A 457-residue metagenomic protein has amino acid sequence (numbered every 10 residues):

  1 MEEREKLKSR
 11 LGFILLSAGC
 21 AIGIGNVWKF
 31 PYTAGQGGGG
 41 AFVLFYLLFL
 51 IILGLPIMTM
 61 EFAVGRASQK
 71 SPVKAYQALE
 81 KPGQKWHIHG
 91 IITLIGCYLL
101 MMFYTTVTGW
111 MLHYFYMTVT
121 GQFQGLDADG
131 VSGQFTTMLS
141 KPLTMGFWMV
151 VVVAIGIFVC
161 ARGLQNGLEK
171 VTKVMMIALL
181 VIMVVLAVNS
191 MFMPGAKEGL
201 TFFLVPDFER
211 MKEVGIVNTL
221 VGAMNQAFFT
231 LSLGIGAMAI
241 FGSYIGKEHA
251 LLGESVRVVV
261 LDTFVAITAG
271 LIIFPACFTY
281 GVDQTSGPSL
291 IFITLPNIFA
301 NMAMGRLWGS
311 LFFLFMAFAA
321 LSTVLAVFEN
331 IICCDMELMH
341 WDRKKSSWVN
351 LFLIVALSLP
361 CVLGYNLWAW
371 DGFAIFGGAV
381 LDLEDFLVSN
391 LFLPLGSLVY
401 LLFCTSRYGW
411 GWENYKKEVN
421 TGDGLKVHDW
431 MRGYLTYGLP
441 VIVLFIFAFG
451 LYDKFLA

Functional and structural regions predicted by a protein language model:
M1-W28, I57-F62, R66-L79, G83-I88 (+2 more regions): Membrane-interface "cap" regions at the ends of multi-pass membrane proteins
E2-E5, T33-G37, A67-I92, T105-Q165 (+5 more regions): Inter-helical loop and helix-membrane interface segments of multi-pass membrane transporters/permeases
E2-L7, E169, K173-L321, L325 (+2 more regions): Membrane-embedded translocation segments of transport machinery
K6, G12-I14, C20, G146-F147 (+5 more regions): Loop-to-transmembrane helix boundary motifs in multi-pass membrane proteins
K6-S17, F42-F45, Q84-Y98, G146-V152 (+6 more regions): Select transmembrane alpha-helical segments in multipass membrane proteins
G12-F49, G236-G242, L252-V256, V260-L261 (+1 more regions): Transmembrane helix-boundary motif of multi-pass solute transporters/channels
T33-G37, K85-M101, T136-M138, V151-M175 (+3 more regions): Membrane-water interface regions at transmembrane-helix termini and the short interhelical loops of multi-pass membrane
H89-I92, M339-L351, L383-V443: C-terminal membrane-solvent junction of multi-pass transporters and transport-like membrane proteins
